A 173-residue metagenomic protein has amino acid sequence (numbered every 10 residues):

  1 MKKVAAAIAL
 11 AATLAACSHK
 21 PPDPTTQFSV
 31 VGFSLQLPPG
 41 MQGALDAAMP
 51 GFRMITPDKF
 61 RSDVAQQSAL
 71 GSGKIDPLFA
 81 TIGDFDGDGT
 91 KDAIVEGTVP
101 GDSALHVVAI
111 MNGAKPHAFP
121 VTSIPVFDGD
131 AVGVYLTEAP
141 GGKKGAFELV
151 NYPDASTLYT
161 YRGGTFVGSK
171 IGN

Functional and structural regions predicted by a protein language model:
K2-A5, A11, S18-M54, V126-N173: Acidic, small-residue rich beta-repeat scaffolds with periodic aromatic anchors
A44-L70: Transition segment at domain starts
S62-F79, I124-P140: Repeat-based blade/solenoid architectures
D76-T81, A93-V95: N-terminal post-signal-peptidase region of extra-cytosolic proteins
A80-D88: Acidic, divalent-cation-chelating loop motifs in proteins
G87-G97, G142-V150: Acidic/hydrophobic-patterned starts of short beta strands in beta-sheet-rich repeat architectures
G101-I110, A155-Y159: Structural motif
V107-I124: Extracellular C-terminal loop/segment signatures of secreted glycoproteins
